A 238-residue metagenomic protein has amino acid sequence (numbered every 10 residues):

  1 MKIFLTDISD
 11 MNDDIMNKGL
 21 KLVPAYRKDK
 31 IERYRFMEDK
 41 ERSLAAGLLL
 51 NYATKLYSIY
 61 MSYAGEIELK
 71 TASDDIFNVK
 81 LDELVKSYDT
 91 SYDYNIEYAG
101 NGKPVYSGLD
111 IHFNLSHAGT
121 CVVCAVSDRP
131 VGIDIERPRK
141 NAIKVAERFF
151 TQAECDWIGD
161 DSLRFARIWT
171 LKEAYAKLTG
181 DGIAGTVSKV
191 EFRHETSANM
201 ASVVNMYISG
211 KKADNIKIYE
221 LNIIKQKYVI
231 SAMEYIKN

Functional and structural regions predicted by a protein language model:
M1-N238: Core catalytic alpha/beta fold that binds nucleotide/phospho-ligands
